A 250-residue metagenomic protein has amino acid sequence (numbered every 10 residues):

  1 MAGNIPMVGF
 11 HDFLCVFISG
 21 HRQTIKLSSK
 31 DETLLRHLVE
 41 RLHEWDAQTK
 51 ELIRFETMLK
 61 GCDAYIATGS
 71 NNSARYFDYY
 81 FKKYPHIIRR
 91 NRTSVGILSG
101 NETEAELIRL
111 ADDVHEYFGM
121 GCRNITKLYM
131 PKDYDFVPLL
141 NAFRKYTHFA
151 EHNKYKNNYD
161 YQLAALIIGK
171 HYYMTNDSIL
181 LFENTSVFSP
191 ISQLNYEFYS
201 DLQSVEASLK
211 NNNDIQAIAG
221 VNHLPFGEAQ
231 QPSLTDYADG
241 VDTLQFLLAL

Functional and structural regions predicted by a protein language model:
M1-H43: Conserved small-residue-rich beta-alpha loop and adjacent elements that most often cradle the phosphate/pyrophosphate
M1-N4, E56-G61, N71, I179-Q193: Donor nucleotide-activated moiety binding/catalytic core segment of transferases that use nucleotide-activated donors
S28-D31, R90-S94, S233: Short, acidic/turn-prone active-site loops that include or flank metal/cofactor- and phosphate-binding residues
S29-T33, E102, Y134, S200: Short beta->alpha linker loops
L35-L38, F77, L139: Hydrophobic packing residues within well-ordered alpha-helices of enzyme cores
D46-Y134, D239-A249: Conserved NAD(P)+-binding/catalytic subdomain of aldehyde/semialdehyde dehydrogenases
G119-M130, Y134-L250: NAD(P)-dependent aldehyde/semialdehyde dehydrogenase
